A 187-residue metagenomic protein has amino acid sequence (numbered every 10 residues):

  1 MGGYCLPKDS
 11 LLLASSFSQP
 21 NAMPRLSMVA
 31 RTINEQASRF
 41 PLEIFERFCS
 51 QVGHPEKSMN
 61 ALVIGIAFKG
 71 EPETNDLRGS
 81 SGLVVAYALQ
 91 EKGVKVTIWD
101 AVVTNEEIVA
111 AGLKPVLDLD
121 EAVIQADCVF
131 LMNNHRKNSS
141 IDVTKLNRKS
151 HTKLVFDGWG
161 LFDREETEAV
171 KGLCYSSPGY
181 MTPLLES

Functional and structural regions predicted by a protein language model:
M1-S187: Structural/interface elements that position substrates and couple domains in central-metabolism enzymes
